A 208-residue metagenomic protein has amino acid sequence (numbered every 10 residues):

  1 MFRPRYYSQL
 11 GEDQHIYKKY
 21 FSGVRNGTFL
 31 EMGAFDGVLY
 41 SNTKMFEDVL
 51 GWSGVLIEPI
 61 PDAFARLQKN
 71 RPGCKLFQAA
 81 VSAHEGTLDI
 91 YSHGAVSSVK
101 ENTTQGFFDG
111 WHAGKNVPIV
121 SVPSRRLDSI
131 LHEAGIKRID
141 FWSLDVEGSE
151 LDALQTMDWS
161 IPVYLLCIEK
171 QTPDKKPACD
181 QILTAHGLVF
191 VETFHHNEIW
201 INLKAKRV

Functional and structural regions predicted by a protein language model:
M1-V208: Phosphate/nucleotide-binding beta-alpha loop and adjacent structural elements of enzyme active sites
